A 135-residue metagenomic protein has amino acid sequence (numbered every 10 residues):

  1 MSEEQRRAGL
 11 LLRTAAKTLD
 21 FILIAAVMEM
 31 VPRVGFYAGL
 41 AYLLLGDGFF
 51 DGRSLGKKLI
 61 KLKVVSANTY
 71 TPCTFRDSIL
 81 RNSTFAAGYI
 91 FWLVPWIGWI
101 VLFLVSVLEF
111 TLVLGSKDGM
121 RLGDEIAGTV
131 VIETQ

Functional and structural regions predicted by a protein language model:
M1-Q135: Membrane-interfacial and juxtamembrane segments of integral membrane proteins
